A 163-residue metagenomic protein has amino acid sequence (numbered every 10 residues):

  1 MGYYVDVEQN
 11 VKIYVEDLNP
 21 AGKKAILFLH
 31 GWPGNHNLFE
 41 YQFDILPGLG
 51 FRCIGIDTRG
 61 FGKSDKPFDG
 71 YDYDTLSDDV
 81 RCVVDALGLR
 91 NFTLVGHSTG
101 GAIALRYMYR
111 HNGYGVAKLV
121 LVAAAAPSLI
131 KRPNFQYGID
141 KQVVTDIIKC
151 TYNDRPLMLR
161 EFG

Functional and structural regions predicted by a protein language model:
G2-E8: Short acidic-hydrophobic surface loop/beta-edge motif
Q9-D69: Conserved HGGG/HGGXW glycine-rich cap/lid loop of the alpha/beta-hydrolase fold
A25, R52, R90-T93, G115-K118: Structural signature of beta-strand start/N-cap positions in the alpha/beta core of ABC transporter nucleotide-binding
D74-F92: Conserved acidic catalytic loop of the alpha/beta-hydrolase fold
L94-G96, V122: Short beta-strand immediately N-terminal to the catalytic nucleophile in serine-hydrolase-like folds
G96, G100, A104: Gly/Ala-rich beta-loop-alpha elbow adjacent to hydrolase catalytic centers
L105-N153: Flexible "cap/lid" loop of the alpha/beta hydrolase fold
